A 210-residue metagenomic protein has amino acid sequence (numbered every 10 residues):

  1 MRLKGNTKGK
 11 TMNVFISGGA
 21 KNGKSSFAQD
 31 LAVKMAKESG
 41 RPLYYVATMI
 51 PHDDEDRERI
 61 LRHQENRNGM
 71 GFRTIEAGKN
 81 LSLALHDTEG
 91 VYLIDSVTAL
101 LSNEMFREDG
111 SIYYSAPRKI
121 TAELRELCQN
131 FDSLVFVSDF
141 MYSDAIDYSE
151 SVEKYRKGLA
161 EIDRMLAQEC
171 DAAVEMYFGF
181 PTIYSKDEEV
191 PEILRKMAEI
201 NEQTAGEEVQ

Functional and structural regions predicted by a protein language model:
L3, K8-K24, A32, E38-V46 (+1 more regions): Charged, low-complexity C-terminal accessory regions
N13-H86: Conserved P-loop
V14-I16, L43, G90-A99, L134-F136: Generic beta-sheet signal
A20-K21, I50, T98, M141-A145: Short, glycine/serine-rich, charged loops/turns that create anion-binding and catalytic segments at active sites
A28, H63, L93, D139 (+1 more regions): Residue-level signal for inorganic ion chemistry
G69-M70, T88, N130, E169: Structured helix-beta-strand junction loops
M70-K119: Helix-adjacent hinge/juxtasegments
N103-E207: Replace "adjacent to P-loop NTPase cores in ATP/GTP-dependent enzymes" with "adjacent to NTP-binding cores
